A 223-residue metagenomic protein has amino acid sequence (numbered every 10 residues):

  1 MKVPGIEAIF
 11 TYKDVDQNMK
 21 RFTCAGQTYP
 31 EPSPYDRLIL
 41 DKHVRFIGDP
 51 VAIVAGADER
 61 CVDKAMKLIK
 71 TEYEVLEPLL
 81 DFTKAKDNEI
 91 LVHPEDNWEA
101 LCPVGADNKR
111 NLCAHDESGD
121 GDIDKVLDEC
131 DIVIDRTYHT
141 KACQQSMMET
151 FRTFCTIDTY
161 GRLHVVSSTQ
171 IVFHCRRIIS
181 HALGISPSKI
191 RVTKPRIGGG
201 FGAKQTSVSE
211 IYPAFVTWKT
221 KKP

Functional and structural regions predicted by a protein language model:
M1-D16, A52-Y73, T153-P195, G200-T220: Alpha-helical support elements that line or immediately flank enzyme active sites and cofactor-binding pockets
M1-G105, R136, K219: Flexible, low-hydrophobicity surface segments
K2, F10, V15-T28, A55 (+4 more regions): Cofactor-centric catalytic regions
N18-T23, N88-L91, C143-M148, G199-K204: Short, solvent-exposed polar/charged micro-motifs at secondary-structure junctions
S33-P34, I39, K86, E129 (+4 more regions): Residue-level signal for pocket-adjacent positions within structured domains
L38, M147-F151, E210: Residues that act as N-cap/strand-start positions at coil-to-secondary-structure junctions
V92-L183: Helix-loop-helix junctions that connect adjacent transmembrane helices in secondary transporters/permeases, recognized
